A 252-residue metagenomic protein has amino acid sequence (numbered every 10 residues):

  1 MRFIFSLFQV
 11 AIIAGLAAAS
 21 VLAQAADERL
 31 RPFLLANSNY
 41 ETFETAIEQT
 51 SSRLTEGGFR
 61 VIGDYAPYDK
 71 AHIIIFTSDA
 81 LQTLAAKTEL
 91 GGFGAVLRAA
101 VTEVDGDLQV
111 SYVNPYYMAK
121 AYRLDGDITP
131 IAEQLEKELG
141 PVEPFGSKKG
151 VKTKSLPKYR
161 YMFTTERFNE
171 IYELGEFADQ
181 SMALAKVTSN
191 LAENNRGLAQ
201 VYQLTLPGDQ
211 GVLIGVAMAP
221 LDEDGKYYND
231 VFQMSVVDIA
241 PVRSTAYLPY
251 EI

Functional and structural regions predicted by a protein language model:
M1-A11: Bacterial N-terminal signal peptides that target proteins for export
A18-S20: N-terminal signal peptide c-region/cleavage motif recognized by signal peptidases
Q24-Y68, E143-A219: Terminal, regulation- and interaction-focused segments at domain boundaries
K70-N114: Mid-chain, structured segments of secreted extracytoplasmic proteins
A100, Q203, P249-I252: Short, surface-exposed beta-strand/loop micro-motifs that present aromatic residues
D107-Y122, Y250-I252: A short, solvent-exposed beta-edge/loop patch
M118-K154: C-terminal partner/receptor-binding element of secreted or periplasmic proteins
G211-I252: A cross-kingdom marker for long, charged
